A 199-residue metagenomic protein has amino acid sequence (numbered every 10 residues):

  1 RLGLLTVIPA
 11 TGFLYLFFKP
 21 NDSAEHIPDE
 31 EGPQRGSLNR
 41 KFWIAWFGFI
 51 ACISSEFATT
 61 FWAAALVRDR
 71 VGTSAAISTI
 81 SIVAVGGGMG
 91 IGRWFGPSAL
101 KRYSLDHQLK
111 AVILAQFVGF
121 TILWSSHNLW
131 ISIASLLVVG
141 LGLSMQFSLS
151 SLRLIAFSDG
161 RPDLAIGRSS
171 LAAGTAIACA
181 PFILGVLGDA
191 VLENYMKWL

Functional and structural regions predicted by a protein language model:
R1-F17, K197-L199: Symmetry-related core transmembrane helices of the 12-TM Major Facilitator Superfamily/SLC fold
R40-V83, G87-G90: Extracytoplasmic gate region of multi-pass secondary transporters
I50, V83-G87, L114, G167-T175: Transmembrane alpha-helical cores of Major Facilitator Superfamily
V67-R68, A99-L100, I183-L192, M196: Interfacial helix-cap and linker-helix signal at transmembrane-aqueous boundaries of multi-pass secondary transporters
I77, R161-R168: Cytoplasmic loop-to-transmembrane helix junctions
H107-I122: Structural signature of the two symmetry-related core transmembrane helices
G119, W130-V138: Paired small-residue
M145-S158: Intracellular juxtamembrane helix-capping segments at the cytosolic ends of symmetry-related transmembrane helices
